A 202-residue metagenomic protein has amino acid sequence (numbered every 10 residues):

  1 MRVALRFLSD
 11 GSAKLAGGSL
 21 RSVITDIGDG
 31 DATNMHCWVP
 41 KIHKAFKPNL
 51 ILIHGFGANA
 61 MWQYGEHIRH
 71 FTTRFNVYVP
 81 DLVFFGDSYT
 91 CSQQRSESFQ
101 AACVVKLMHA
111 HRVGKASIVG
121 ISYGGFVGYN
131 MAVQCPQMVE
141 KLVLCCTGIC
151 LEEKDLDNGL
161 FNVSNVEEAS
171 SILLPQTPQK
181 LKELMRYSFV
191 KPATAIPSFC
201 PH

Functional and structural regions predicted by a protein language model:
M1-L50, T73-F75: Alpha/beta-hydrolase fold catalytic core
V39-Y89: Conserved HGGG/HGGXW glycine-rich cap/lid loop of the alpha/beta-hydrolase fold
D81, S117, E140-V143: Residue in the alpha/beta-hydrolase core beta-strand immediately N-terminal to the catalytic nucleophile
S98-A116: Conserved acidic catalytic loop of the alpha/beta-hydrolase fold
Q100, I118-G120, C145: Short beta-strand immediately N-terminal to the catalytic nucleophile in serine-hydrolase-like folds
G120, G124, G128: Gly/Ala-rich beta-loop-alpha elbow adjacent to hydrolase catalytic centers
Y129, V133-Q134, M138-Q176: Flexible "cap/lid" loop of the alpha/beta hydrolase fold
E153-L160, I172-H202: Conserved alpha/beta-hydrolase catalytic His-Asp/Glu region
